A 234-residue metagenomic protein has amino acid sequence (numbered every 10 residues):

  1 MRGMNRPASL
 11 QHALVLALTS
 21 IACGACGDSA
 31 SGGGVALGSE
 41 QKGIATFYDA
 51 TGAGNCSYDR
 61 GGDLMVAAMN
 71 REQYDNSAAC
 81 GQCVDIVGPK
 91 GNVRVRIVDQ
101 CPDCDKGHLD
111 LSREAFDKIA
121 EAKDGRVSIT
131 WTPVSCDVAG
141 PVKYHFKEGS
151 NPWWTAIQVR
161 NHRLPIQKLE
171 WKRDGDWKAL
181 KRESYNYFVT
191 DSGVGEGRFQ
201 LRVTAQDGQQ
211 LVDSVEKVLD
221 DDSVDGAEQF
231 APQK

Functional and structural regions predicted by a protein language model:
R2-L14: Bacterial N-terminal signal peptides that target proteins for export
Q11-H12, S20, Q100, L109: Functionally constrained cores in energy, signaling, and assembly domains
L16-T19, D49: Residue-level signal for mature regions of secreted extracellular proteins and peptides
I21-A25: C-terminal motif of bacterial Sec signal peptides marking the signal peptidase cleavage site
C26-K234: Secreted/periplasmic proteins
